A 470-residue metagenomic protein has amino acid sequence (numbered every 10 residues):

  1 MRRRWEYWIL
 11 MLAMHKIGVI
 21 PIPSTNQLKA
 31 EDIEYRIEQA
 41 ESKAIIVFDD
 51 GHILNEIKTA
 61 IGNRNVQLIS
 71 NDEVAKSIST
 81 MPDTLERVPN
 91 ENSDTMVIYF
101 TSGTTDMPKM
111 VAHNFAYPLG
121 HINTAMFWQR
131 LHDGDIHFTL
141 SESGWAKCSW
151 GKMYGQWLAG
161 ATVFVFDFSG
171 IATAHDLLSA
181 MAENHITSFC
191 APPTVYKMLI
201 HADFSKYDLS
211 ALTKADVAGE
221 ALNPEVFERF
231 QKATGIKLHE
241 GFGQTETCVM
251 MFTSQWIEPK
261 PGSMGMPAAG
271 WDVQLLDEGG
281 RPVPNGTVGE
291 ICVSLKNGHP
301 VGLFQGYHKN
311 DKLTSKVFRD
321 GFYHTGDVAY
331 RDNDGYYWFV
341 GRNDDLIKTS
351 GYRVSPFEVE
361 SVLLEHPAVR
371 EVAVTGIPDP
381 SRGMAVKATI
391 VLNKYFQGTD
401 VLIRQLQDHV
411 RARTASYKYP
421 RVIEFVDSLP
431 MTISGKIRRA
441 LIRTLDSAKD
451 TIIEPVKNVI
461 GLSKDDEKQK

Functional and structural regions predicted by a protein language model:
M1-R2, V19-I37, D49-I53, S141-S143 (+3 more regions): ATP-dependent adenylate-forming carboxylate-activation enzymes
W5-S24, I33-E34, A125-F127, K147-A159 (+3 more regions): Hydrophobic alpha-helical segments in the ANL/AMP-binding
I9-L12, K16-S79, P89, I186 (+1 more regions): Structural core segment of the AMP-binding/adenylate-forming
L28, Y35, V47, F189 (+8 more regions): AMP-binding/adenylate-forming catalytic core of the ANL superfamily
M81-F100, D106-M107, R130-I136: Conserved pre-ATP/AMP-binding loop-to-beta segment of ANL
F115, F204, K232-A233, Q244-G262 (+3 more regions): Active-site loops of AMP-binding adenylate-forming
L119-T187, A202: Conserved AMP-binding/adenylation subdomain of ANL enzymes
Y154, L158, I186-A191, I200-K260 (+1 more regions): Gly/Ser/Thr-rich phosphate-binding loop
